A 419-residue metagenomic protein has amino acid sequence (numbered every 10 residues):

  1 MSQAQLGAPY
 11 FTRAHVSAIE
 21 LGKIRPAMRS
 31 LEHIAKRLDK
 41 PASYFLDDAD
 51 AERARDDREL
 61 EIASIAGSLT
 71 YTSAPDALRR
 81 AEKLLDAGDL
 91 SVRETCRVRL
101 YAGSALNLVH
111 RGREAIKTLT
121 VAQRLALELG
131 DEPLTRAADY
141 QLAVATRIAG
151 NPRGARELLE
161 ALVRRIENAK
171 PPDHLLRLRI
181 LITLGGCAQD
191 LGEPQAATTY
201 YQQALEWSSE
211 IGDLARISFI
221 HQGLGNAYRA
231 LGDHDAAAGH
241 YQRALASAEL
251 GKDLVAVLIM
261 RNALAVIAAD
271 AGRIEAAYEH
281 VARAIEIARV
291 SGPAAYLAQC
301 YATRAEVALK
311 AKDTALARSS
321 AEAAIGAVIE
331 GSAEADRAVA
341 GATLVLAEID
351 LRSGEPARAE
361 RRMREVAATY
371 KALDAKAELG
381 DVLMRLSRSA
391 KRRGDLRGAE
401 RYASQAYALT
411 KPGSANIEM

Functional and structural regions predicted by a protein language model:
M1-A18: Short alpha-helical DNA-recognition segment
R13, L21-I24, A335-A342, R352-M419: C-terminal non-catalytic interaction modules
A27-Y44: DNA major-groove recognition helix of helix-turn-helix/homeodomain DNA-binding modules
D39-R55: Short C-terminal boundary/hinge segments that cap the last helix of small helical domains
R55, R93, P133, L175 (+6 more regions): Residue signature of alpha-solenoid helical repeat architecture, marking inter-repeat boundaries and helix-start
E59-T72, E94-R111, L134-N151, L176-G192 (+5 more regions): Tandem amphipathic alpha-helical repeat scaffolds
E82-A87, T120-G130, E160-K170, Q202-D213 (+5 more regions): Amphipathic alpha-helical segments of tetratricopeptide repeats
